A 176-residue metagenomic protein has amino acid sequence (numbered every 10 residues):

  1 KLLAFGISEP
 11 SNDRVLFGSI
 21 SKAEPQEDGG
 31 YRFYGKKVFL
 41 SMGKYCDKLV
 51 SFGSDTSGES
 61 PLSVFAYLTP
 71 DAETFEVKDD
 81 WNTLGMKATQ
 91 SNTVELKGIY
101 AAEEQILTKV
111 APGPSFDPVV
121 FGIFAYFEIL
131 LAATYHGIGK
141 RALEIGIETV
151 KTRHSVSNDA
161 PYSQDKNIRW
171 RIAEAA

Functional and structural regions predicted by a protein language model:
K1-K37, S41: Glycine-rich flavin
L3-F5, S19-S21, G29-Y31, D47-S51 (+4 more regions): Generic beta-strand structural signal
I7-P10, K36-K37, S54, L68-D71 (+1 more regions): Fold-independent oxyanion-binding glycine-rich loops and adjacent beta-strand/coil segments at enzyme active sites
R14-L16, D79, K87: Short solvent-exposed loop/turn micro-motifs enriched in small/polar/acidic residues
Y31, K37-L40, G53-D55, I129 (+2 more regions): Helix-rich catalytic cores of soluble enzyme domains
K36, K78-N82: Short beta-alpha junctions and helix-cap segments that line functional grooves
F39-V77: A short core secondary-structure module
T83-A176: Glycine-rich beta->alpha junctions and the first turn(s) of the following alpha-helix
